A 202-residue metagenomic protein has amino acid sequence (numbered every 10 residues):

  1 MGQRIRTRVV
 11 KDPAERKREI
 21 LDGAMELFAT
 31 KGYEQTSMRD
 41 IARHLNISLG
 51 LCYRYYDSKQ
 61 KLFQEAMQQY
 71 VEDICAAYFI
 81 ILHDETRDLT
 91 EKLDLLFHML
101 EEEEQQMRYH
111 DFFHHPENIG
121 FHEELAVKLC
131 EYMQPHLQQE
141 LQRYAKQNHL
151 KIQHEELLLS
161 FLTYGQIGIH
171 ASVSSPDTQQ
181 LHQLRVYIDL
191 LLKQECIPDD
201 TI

Functional and structural regions predicted by a protein language model:
M1-E15, D199-I202: N-terminal intrinsically disordered/low-complexity leader segments
R16-M25, I41, A66-Y70, I74 (+1 more regions): Generic hydrophobic, amphipathic alpha-helix propensity
E19, L27-K61, E65: Helix-turn-helix
D57, L62-L82, L158: Histidine- and aromatic-rich ligand-binding microenvironments
E65, F79-Q106, L159: Hydrophobic alpha-helical connector segments
E91-K92, E101-V127, A171: Amphipathic alpha-helical segments used for helix-helix packing
D111-H115, A145-D189, D199-I202: Hydrophobic/aromatic-rich alpha-helical bundle segments in the mid-to-C-terminal region
F121-K146, E156: Amphipathic alpha-helical packing segments from all-alpha helical-bundle domains
